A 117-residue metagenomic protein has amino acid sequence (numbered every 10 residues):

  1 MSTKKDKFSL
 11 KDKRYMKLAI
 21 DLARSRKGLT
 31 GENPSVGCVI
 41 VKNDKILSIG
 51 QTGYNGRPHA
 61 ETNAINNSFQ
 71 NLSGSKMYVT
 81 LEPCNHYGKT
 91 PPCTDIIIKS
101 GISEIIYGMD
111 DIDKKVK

Functional and structural regions predicted by a protein language model:
M1-S9: Secretory/periplasmic and organellar redox-cofactor proteins
T3, I20-R24, S48-I49, K89: Generic preference for well-ordered secondary structure
F8-G31: Short, basic/aromatic recognition patches
A19, G37, C84: Residue-level signal for inorganic ion chemistry
G31-V36, S73-S75: Acidic, glycine-enriched active-site microenvironments
I40-K117: Zn2+-dependent cytidine deaminase-like catalytic core
